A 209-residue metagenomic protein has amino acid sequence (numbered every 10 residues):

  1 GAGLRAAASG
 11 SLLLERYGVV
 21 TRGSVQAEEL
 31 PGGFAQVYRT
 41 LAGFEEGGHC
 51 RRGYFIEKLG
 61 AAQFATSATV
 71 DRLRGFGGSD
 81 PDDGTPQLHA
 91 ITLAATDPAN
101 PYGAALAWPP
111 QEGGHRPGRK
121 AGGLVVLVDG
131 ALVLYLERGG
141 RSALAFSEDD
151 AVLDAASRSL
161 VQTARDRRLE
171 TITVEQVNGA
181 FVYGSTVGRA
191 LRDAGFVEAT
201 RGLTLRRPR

Functional and structural regions predicted by a protein language model:
G1-R209: Long, charged, low-complexity, helical-prone intrinsically disordered regions
